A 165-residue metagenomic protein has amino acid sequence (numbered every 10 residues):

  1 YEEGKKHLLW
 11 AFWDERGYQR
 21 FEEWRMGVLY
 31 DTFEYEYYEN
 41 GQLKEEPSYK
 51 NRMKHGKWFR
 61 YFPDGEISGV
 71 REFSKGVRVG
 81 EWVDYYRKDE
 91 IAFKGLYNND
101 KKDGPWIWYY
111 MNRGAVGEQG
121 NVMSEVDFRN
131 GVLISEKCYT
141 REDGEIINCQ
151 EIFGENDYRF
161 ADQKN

Functional and structural regions predicted by a protein language model:
Y1-N165: Glycine/tyrosine- and acidic-biased, solvent-exposed loop/turn segments at the edges of beta-strands
